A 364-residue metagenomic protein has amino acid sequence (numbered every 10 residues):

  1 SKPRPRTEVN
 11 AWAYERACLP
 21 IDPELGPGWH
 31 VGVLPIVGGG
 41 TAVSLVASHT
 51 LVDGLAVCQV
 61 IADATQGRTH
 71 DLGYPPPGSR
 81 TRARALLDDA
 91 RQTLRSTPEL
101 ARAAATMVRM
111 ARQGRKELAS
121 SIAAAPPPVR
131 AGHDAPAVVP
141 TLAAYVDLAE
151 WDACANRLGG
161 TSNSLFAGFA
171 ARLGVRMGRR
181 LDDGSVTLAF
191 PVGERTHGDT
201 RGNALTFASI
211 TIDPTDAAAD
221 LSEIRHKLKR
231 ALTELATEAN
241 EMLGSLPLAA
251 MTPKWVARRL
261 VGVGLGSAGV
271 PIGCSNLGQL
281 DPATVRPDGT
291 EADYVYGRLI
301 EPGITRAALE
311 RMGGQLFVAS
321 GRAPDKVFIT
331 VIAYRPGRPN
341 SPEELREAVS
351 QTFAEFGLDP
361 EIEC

Functional and structural regions predicted by a protein language model:
S1-M312, Y334-E343, S350, A354-E363: Soluble acyl-CoA-dependent acyltransferase catalytic core bearing the H(X)4D motif
V37-G38, G321-P324: Short, ordered beta-strand-loop transition motifs
F207-I210, F317-R322: Short beta-strand elements
G314-L316, A323-V331: M16 family metallopeptidases and their MPP-like homologs
